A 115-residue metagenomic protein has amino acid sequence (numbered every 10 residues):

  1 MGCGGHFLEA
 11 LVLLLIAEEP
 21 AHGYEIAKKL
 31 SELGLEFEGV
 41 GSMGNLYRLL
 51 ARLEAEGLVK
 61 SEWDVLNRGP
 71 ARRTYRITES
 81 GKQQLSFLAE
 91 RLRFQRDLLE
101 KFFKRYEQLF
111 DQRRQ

Functional and structural regions predicted by a protein language model:
M1-L11, L15, E54, L88-D97: Intrinsically disordered, low-complexity serine/threonine- and proline-rich regulatory segments
G2-N45: N-terminal helix-turn-helix DNA-binding core of bacterial DNA-binding proteins
L35, D64-N67: Short polar/acidic secondary-structure junctions
Y47-E54: Short, hydrophobic-biased segments on the C-terminal half of alpha helices that form "recognition helices"
G57: Glycine-centered, phosphate/nucleic-acid-interacting loop/turn motifs that mediate DNA/RNA or nucleotide
S61: Short beta-strand "wing" residues that participate in macromolecule-binding interfaces
N67, A71-A89: Basic, amphipathic "hinge/linker" alpha-helix immediately C-terminal to the N-terminal HTH DNA-binding motif
Q83-Q115: Amphipathic alpha-helical dimerization/coiled-coil segments that flank or bridge DNA-binding/regulatory modules
